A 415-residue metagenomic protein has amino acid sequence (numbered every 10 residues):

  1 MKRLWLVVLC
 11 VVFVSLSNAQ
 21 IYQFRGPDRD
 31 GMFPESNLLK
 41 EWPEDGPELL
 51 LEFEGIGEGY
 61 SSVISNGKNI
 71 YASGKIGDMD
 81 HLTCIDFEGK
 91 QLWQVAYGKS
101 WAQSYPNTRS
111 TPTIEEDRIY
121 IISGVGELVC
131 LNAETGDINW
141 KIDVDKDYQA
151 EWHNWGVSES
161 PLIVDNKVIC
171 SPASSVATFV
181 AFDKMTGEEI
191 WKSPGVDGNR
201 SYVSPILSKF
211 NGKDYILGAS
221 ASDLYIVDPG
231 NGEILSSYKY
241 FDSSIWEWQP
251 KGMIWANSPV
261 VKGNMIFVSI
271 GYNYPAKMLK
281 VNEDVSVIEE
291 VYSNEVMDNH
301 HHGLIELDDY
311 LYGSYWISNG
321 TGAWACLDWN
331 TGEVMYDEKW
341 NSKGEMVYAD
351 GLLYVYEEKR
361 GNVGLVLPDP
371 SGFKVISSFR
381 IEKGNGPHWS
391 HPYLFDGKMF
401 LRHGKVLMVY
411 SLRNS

Functional and structural regions predicted by a protein language model:
Q20-E48, K277: Blade/loop signatures of beta-propeller domains
G26-R29, K75-G77, G124, A173-S174 (+6 more regions): Short loop/turn segments immediately following the C-termini of beta-strands
E52-I64, Q94-T113, K141-I163, V176 (+6 more regions): Extracytoplasmic beta-rich repeat domains
G67-K68, E116-D117, D165-N166, G212-D214 (+4 more regions): Short coil/turn segments that connect the beta-strands within blades of beta-propeller domains
M79-L82, A177-V180, Y225-I226, Y274-K280 (+3 more regions): Structural motif
D86-K90, N132-G136, D183-T186, D228-G232 (+4 more regions): Short loop/turn segments that connect beta-strands within beta-propeller blades
Y274-P275, V296-P368: Loop/turn-rich, solvent-exposed surfaces of beta-rich toroidal or solenoidal domains
G361, N385-S415: Blade-level signature of beta-propeller repeat domains, shared across WD40, Kelch, NHL, RCC1 and BNR/Asp-box propellers
